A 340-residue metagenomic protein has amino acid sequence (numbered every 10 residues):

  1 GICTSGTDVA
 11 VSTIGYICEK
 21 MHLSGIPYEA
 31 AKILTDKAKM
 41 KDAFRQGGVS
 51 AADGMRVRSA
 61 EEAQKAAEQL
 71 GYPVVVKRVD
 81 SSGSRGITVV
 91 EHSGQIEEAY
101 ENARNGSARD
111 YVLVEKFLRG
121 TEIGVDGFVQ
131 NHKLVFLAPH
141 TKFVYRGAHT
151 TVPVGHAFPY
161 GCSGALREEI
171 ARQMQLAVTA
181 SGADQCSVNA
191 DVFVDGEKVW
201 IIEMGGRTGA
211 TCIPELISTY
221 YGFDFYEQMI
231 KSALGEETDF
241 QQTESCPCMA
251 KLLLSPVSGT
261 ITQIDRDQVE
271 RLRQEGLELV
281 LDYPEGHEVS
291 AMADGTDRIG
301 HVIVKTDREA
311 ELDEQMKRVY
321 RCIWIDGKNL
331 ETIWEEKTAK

Functional and structural regions predicted by a protein language model:
G1-R56, K65, R298: Conserved N-proximal alpha/beta basic substrate-recognition cap immediately N-terminal to, or forming the N-lobe
I33-L113, R119, N131, Y160-L176 (+1 more regions): Active-site nucleotide/adenylate-binding loops and adjacent lid/helix of ATP-dependent enzymes
V76-D80, T150-T151, M292-D297: Short, flexible turn/loop "capping" segments at secondary-structure junctions
S84, G205-Y221, E285: Glycine-rich phosphate/pyrophosphate-binding beta-alpha loops
T88, K116, P159, S218 (+1 more regions): Short, well-ordered beta-strand elements within core beta-sheets of diverse protein domains
A103-Y111, K116-Y160, E168-I201, G205-I213 (+1 more regions): Phosphate-binding core of ATP-grasp and ATP-grasp-like enzymes
I230-K340: Peripheral (often C-terminal) accessory segments that flank ATP-dependent C-N-forming ligase machineries
